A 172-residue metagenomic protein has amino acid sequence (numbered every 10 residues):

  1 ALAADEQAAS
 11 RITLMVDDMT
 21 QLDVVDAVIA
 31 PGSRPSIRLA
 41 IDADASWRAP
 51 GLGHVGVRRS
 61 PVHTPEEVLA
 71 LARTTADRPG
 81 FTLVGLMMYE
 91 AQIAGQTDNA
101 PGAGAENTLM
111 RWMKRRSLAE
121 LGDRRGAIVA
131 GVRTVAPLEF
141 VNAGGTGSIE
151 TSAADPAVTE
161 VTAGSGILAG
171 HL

Functional and structural regions predicted by a protein language model:
A1-G95: Active-site-proximal beta-alpha core segment in soluble small-molecule metabolic enzymes
A3, R11, A72, M110 (+2 more regions): Generic structural signal for short, flexible, solvent-exposed coil/loop and linker residues
A3-A4, P61-V62, A100-E106, T159: A glycine- and small-aliphatic-rich helix-loop capping segment at beta-alpha/alpha-beta transitions that lines
E6, S10, G56, G102 (+2 more regions): Generic alpha-helix detector with strongest preference for long hydrophobic helices that associate with membranes
D42-A49, M87-L109, G144-S152: Active-site-proximal loop/short-helix segments that contain or immediately flank catalytic acid/base residue(s)
A103-A105, R111-L172: Active-site anion/phosphate-binding pocket segments in diverse small-molecule metabolic enzymes
